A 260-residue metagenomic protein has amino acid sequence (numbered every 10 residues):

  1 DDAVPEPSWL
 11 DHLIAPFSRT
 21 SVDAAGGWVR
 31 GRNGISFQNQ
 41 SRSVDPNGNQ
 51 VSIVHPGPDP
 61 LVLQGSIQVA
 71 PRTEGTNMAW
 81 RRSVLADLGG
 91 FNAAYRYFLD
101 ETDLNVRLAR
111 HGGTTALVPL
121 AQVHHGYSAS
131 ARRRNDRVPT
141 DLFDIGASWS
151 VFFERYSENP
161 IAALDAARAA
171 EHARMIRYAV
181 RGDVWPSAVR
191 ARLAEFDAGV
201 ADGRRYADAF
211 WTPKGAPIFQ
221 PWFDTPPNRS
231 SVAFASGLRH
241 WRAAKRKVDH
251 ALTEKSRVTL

Functional and structural regions predicted by a protein language model:
D1-V4: The conserved acidic donor/metal-binding loop of glycosyltransferases
E6-N47: Conserved donor NDP-sugar-binding/catalytic core segment of glycosyltransferases
L13, R72-G89, A94-Q122: A short, conserved alpha-helix in the catalytic core of glycosyltransferases
T20-S21, G112, K255: Glycine-centered short loops/turns at secondary-structure junctions
G27, D45-A70: Short, flexible, basic/aromatic active-site loop/helix in glycosyltransferases
Q122-H125, R133-N159, R192-R205: Catalytic core of nucleotide-sugar-dependent glycosyltransferases
P160-F234, L238, K247, T259: Non-catalytic, C-terminal membrane-associated alpha-helical segments of glycosyltransferases
A244-L260: Extended non-globular C-terminal regions
